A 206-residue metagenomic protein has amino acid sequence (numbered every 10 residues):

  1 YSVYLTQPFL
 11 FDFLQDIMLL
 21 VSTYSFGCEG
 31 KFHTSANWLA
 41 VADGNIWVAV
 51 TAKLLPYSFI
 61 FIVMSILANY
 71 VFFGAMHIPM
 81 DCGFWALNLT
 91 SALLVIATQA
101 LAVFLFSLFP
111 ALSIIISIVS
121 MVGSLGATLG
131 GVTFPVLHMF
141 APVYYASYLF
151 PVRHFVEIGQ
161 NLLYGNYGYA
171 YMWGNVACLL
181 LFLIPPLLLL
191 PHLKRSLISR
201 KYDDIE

Functional and structural regions predicted by a protein language model:
Y1-S65, F72, C82-G83, G168 (+2 more regions): Transmembrane helix-boundary elements of multi-pass transport/secretion proteins, especially ABC-type permease modules
F11, Q15, I60, M64 (+4 more regions): Alpha-helical transmembrane segments of integral membrane proteins
I66-N69, F106-L108: Short acidic/polar alpha-helix capping motifs at helix-coil junctions
Y70-H77, Y164: Juxtamembrane "helix-exit" motif on the non-cytosolic side of transmembrane helices
P79-E206: Membrane-spanning alpha-helical segments of multipass transporters and channels
